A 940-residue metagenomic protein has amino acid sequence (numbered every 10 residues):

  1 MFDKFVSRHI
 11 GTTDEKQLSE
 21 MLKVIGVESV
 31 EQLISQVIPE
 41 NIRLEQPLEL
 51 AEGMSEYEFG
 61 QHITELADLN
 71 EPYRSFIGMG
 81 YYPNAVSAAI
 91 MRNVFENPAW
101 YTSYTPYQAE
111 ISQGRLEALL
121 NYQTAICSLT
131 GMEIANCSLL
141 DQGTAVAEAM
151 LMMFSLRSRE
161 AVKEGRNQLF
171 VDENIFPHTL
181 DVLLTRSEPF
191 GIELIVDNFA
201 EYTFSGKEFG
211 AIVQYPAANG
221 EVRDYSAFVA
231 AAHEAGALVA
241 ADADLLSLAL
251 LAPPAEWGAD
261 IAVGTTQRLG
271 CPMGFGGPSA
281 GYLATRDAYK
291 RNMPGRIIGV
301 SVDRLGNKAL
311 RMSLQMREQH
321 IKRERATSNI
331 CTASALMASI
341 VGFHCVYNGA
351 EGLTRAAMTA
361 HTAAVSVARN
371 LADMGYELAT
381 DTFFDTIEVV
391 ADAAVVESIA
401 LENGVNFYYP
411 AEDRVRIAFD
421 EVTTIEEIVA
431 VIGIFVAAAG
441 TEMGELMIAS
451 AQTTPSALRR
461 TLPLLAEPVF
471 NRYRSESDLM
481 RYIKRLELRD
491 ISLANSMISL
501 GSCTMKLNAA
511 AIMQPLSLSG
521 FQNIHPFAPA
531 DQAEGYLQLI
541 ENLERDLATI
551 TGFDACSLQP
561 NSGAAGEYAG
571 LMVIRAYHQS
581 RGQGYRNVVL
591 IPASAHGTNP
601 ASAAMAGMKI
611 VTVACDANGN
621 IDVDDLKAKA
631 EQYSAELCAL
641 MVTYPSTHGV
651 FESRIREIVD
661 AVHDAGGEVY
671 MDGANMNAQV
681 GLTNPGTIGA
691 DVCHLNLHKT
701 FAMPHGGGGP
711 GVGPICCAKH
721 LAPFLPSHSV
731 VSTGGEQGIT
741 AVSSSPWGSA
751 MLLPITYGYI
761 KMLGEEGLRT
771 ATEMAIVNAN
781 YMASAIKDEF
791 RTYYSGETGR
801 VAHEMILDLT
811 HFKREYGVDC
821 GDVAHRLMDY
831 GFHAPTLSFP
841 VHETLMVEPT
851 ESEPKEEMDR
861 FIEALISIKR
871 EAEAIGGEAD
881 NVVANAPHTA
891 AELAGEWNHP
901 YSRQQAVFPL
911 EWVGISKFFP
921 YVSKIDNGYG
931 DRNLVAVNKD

Functional and structural regions predicted by a protein language model:
M1-V24, Q36-F76, A85-Y101, Y107-E110 (+13 more regions): Non-catalytic terminal extensions of PLP-dependent enzymes
H9, G114, T144-A309, L371 (+8 more regions): Conserved PLP-enzyme active-site core in the AAT-like
V27-N41, A259-G264, A690: TRNA-binding/sensing appendages of the translation machinery
T105-P106, H525-A528, L558-P560, V613 (+1 more regions): Cysteine-centered functional microenvironments
P106-G114, A135-S138, N167-N174, L464-F470: Flexible, glycine/proline-enriched loop segments at strand-loop-helix junctions that form or flank small-ligand binding
Y107-I111, S128-A147, L547-G570: Short loop-beta-helix segment that forms the pyridoxal 5′-phosphate
I195-D197, V263-G264, K290-G299, L353 (+14 more regions): Acidic/polar loop patches that form or flank catalytic/metal-binding clefts of enzymes that bind anionic ligands
C271-A284, A288-Y289, A333-M337, A418 (+5 more regions): Conserved phosphate/anionic-ligand binding catalytic regions in large, soluble enzymes, centered on
